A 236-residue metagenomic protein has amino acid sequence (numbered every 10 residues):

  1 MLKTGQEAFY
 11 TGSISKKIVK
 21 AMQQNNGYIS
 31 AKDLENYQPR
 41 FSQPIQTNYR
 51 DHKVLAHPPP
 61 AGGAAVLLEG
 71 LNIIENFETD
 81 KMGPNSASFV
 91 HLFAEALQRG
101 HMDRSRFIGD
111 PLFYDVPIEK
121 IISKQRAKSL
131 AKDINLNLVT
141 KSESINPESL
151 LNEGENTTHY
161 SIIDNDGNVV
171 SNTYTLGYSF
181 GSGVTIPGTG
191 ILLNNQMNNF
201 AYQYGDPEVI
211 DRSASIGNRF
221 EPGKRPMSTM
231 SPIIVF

Functional and structural regions predicted by a protein language model:
M1-P59, A131, N135-S142, N146-N152 (+1 more regions): Accessory "access/gating" subregions that flank catalytic or transport cores
G5, I14-I18, G63-V66, I73 (+3 more regions): Stable alpha-helical elements in mature extracytoplasmic
Y28-S30, V169-F236: Active-site rim segments in enzyme catalytic domains, especially the processed small/beta chain of N-terminal
A31-N48, G63-I73, V209-I210, P222-I233: Flexible glycine/proline-rich, aromatic-decorated loop/lid segments
F41, G154-T157, S179, S228-M230: Short, small/polar residue-rich loop motifs at catalytic or cofactor-binding pockets
L55-A64, T158-S161, T173-V184: Glycine-rich phosphate/pyrophosphate-binding beta-alpha loops
F77-L176, G188-T189, Y204, D211-S213: Internal maturation/activation junctions in enzymes
